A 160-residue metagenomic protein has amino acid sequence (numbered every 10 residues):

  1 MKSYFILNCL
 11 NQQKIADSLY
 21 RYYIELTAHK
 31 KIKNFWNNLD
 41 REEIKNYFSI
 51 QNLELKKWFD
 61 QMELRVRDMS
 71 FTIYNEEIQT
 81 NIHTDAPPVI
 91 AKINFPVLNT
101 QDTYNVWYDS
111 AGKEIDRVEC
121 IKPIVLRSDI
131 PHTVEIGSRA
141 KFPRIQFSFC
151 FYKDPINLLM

Functional and structural regions predicted by a protein language model:
M1-R65, S70: Non-heme Fe(II)/2-oxoglutarate
K2, I90-K92, R144-Q146: Short hydrophobic/aromatic beta-strand or adjacent loop that forms the aromatic wall/cage of a ligand/substrate-binding
L7-N11, V97, F149-K153: Short beta-strand-to-loop capping motifs
C9-L10, A28, Q79, K113 (+1 more regions): Short linear sequence elements within intrinsically disordered, low-complexity coil regions
N11-Q13, E77-I78, P88, Q101 (+3 more regions): Residues that cap or initiate secondary-structure elements
L64-I130: Catalytic core of non-heme Fe(II) oxygenases with the double-stranded beta-helix
V106-M160: Catalytic core of Fe(II)/2-oxoglutarate
